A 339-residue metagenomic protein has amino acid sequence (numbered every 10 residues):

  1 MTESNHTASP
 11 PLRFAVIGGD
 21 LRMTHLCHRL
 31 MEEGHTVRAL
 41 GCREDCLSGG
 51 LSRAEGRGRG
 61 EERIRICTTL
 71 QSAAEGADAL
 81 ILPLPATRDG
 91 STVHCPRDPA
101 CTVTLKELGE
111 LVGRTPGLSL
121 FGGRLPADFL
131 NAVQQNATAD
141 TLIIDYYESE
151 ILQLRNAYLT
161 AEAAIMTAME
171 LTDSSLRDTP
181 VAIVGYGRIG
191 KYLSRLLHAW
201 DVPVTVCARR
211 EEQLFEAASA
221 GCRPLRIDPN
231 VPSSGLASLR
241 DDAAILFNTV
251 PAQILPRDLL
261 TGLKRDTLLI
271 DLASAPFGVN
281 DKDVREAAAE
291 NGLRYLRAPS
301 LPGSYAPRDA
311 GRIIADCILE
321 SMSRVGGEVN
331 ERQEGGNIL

Functional and structural regions predicted by a protein language model:
M1-A132, N136, I143, C317-G327 (+1 more regions): N-terminal ligand-binding/catalytic initiation module
T2-S9, I165-L176: A short, basic/flexible loop-to-alpha-helix module at the beginning of a structural domain
R13, T36-V37, P180, P203 (+1 more regions): Residues at the starts of beta-strands that form the adenosine-phosphate
F14-H25, L30, R177-H198: Glycine-rich adenosine-cofactor-binding loop
E33-L51, W200-G221: NAD(P)-binding Rossmann-fold cofactor-contacting core
R65-C67, D89, T104-G113, S119 (+1 more regions): Rossmann-like adenosine-cofactor binding region
G122-I144, L272-S323: Rossmann-fold NAD(P)-binding glycine/threonine-rich loop
E150-E170: A glycine-rich, Thr/Ser-enriched phosphate-binding loop motif common to dinucleotide/cofactor-binding enzymes
